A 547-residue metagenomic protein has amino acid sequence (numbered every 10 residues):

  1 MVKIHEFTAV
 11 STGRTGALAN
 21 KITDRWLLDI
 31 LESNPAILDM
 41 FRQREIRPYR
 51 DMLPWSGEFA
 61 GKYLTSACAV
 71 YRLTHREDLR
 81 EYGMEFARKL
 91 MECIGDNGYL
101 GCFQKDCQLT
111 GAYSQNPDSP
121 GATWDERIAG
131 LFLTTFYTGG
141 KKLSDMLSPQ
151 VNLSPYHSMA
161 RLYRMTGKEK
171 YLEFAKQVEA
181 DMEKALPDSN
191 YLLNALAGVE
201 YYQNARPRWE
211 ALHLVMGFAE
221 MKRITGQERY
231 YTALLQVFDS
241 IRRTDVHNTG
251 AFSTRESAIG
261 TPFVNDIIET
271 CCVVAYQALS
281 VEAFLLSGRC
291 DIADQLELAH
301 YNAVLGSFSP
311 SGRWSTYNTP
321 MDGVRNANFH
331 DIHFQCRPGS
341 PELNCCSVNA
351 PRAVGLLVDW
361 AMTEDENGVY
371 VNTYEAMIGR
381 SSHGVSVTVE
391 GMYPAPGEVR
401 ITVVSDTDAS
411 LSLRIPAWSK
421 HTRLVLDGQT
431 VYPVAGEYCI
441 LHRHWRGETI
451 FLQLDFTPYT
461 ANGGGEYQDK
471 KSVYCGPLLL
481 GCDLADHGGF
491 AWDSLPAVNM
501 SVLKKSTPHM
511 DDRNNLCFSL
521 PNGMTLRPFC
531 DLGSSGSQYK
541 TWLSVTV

Functional and structural regions predicted by a protein language model:
M1-A9, Y71-M84, T134-K141, Y163-K176 (+3 more regions): Structural helix-adjacent loops and short alpha-helical linkers that scaffold large soluble proteins
M1-F59, E77-Q108, K176: Low-complexity, Ser/Thr/Pro/Gly-enriched N-terminal "stalk/linker" regions
P35-P54, G101-T123, Y137, K142-R164 (+3 more regions): Carbohydrate-binding/catalytic loop surfaces
W55-R72, P117-F136, S148-R164, R206-R223 (+2 more regions): Well-ordered alpha-helical segments within folded domains of soluble proteins
A175, L234, D294-T402, V434 (+2 more regions): C-terminal beta-rich recognition modules with glycine/proline-rich loops and embedded aromatic residues
E220-R243, F263-G312: Catalytic-core region of carbohydrate-active enzymes that cleave or remodel glycosidic bonds
T402, T407-A417: Surface-exposed beta-strand/loop patches in extracellular or lumenal glycoproteins
S419-R443, P458-E466: Solvent-exposed beta-strand/loop surfaces of large extracellular or lumenal domains
